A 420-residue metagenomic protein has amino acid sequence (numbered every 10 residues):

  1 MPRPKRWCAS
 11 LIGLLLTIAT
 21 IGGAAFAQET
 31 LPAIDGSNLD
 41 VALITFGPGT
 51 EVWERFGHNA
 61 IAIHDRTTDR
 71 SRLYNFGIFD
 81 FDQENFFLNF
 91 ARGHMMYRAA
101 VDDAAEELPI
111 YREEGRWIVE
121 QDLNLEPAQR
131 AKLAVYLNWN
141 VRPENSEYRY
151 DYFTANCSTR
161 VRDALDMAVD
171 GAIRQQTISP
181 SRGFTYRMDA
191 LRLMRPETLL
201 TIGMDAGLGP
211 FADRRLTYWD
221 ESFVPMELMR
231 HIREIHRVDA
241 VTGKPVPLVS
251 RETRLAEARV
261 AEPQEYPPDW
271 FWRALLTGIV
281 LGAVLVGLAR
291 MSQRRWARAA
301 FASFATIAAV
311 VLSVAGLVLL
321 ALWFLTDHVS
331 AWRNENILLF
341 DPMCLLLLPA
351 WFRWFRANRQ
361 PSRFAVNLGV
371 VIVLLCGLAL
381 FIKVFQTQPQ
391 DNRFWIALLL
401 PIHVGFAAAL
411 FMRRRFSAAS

Functional and structural regions predicted by a protein language model:
M1-I12: Bacterial N-terminal signal peptides that target proteins for export
P2, L15, A27-Q28, F416-S420: Short, intrinsically disordered terminal tails adjacent to the first/last structured region
R6, R116, Y218, D269-F271: Residues in intrinsically disordered, low-complexity segments of regulatory proteins
S10-G22: Bacterial N-terminal signal peptides
F26-P263: Soluble extramembrane regions of membrane proteins in the secretory/endomembrane system
I235-V329, L339: Core alpha-helical transmembrane segments of integral membrane proteins
V310-S420: Generic detector of multi-pass transmembrane helix bundles and their immediately adjacent loops in polytopic membrane
